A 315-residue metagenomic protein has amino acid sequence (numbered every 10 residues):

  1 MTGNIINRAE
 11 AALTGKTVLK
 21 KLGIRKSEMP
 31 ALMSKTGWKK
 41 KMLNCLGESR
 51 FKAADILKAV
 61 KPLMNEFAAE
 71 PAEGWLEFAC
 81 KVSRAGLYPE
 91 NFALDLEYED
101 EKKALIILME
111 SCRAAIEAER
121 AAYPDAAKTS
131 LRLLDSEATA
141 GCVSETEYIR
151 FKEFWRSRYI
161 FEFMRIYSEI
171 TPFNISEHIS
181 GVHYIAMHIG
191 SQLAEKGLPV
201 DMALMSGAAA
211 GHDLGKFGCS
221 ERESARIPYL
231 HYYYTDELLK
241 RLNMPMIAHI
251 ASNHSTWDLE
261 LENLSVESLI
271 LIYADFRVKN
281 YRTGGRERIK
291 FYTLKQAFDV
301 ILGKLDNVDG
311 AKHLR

Functional and structural regions predicted by a protein language model:
T2-F151, I170-V200, G211, E221 (+1 more regions): Divalent metal-dependent phosphate-bond-processing catalytic cores, especially two-metal-ion Mg2+/Mn2+ enzymes that act
E28, K41, Y159-F163, L204 (+3 more regions): Exposed alpha-helical structural elements
T146-R165: Short alpha-helical hairpin
E162-S168, G211-G215: A short, surface-exposed helix-loop junction/capping segment
R165, M187, T235-K240: Amphipathic alpha-helical segments within well-ordered protein domains
V182, P199-L239, A248-D258, D275: His-Asp-centered metal-binding catalytic motifs of divalent-metal-dependent phosphohydrolases/nucleases
